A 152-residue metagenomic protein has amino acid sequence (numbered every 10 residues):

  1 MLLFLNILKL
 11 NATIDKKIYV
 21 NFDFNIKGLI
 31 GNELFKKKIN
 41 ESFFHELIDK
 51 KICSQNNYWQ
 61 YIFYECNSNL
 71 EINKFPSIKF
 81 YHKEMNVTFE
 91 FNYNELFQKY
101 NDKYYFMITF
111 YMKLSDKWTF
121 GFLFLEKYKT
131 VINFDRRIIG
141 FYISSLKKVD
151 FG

Functional and structural regions predicted by a protein language model:
M1-G152: C-terminal catalytic lobe of pepsin-like aspartyl proteases
